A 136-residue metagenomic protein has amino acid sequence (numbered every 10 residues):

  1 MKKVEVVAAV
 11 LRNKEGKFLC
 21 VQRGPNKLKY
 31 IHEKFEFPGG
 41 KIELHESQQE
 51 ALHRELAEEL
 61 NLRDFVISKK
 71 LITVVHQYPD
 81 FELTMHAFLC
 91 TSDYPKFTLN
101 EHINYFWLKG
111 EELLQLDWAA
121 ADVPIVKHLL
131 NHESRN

Functional and structural regions predicted by a protein language model:
M1, V10, N26-L28, V75 (+1 more regions): Short secondary-structure boundary/capping segments
M1-L19, K41: Conserved N-terminal beta-strand and adjoining loop/helix that marks the start of the Nudix/MutT-like hydrolase domain
V4, N13, R63-V66, I72-K96 (+2 more regions): Active-site-adjacent beta-strand/loop module that shapes the phosphate/pyrophosphate-binding cleft
K17-E58: Conserved Nudix-box catalytic region and its N-terminal flanking loop in Nudix hydrolases and closely related
I42-E43, H76, E112-L114: Short histidine/acidic/glycine/proline-rich micro-motifs that form metal- and phosphate-coordinating active-site loops
A87-L89, T98-L129: NUDIX/MutT-family hydrolases
L130-N136: Generic C-terminal helix-cap and adjacent flexible tail
